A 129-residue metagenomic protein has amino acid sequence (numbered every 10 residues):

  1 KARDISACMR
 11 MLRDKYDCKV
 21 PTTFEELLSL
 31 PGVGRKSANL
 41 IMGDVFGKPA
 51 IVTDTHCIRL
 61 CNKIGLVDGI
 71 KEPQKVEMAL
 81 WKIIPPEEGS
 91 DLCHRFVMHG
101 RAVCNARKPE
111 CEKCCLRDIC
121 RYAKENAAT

Functional and structural regions predicted by a protein language model:
K1-A128: Catalytic cores of DNA base-excision repair glycosylases
